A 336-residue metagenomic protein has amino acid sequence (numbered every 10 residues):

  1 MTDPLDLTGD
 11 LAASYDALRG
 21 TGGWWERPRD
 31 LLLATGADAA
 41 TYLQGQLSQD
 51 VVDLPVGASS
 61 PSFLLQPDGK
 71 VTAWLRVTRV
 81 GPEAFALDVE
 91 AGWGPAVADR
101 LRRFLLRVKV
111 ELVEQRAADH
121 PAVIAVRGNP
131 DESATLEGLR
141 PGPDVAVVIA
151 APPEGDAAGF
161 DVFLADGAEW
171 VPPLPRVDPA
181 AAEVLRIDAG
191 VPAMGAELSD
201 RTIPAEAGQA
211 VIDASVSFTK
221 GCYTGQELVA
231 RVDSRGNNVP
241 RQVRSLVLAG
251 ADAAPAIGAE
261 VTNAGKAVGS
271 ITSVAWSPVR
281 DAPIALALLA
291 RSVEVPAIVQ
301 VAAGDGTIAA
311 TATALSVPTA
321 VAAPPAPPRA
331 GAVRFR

Functional and structural regions predicted by a protein language model:
M1-T72, G81, R336: Acidic, proline/glycine-enriched N-terminal capping motif
L11-G20, L64-W74, L105-V108, R140-I149 (+1 more regions): Short amphipathic beta-strand starts and helix->beta connectors
G22-E26, D30-L31, R76-A193: Acidic, low-complexity central loop/insert segments
L33-Y42, V126-E132, V247-P255: Short, surface-exposed ligand-recognition loops at beta-strand->loop->(often short) alpha-helix junctions that present
G45-D50, R100-V108, S292: Conserved short hydrophobic interaction patches
F63, N129-P143, A253-K266, I271: Short amphipathic alpha-helix segments
V162-V247: Anionic-ligand-binding alpha/beta catalytic cores of soluble enzymes and soluble regulatory domains that recognize
A210-V216, Q226, A230-R336: Glycine-rich, small/acidic residue-mixed loop/short-helix segments
